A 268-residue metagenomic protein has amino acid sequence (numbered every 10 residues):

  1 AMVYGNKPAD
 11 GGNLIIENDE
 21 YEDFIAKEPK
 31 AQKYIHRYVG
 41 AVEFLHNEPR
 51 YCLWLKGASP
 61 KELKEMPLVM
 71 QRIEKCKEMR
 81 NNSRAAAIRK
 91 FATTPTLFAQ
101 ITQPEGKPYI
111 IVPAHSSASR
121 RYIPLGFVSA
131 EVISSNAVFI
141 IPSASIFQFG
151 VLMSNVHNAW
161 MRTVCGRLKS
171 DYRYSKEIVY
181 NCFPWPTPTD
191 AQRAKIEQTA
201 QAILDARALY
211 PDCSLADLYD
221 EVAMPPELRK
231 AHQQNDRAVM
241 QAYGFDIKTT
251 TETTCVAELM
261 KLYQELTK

Functional and structural regions predicted by a protein language model:
A1-Q198, E265-K268: Polybasic, glycine- and aromatic-enriched phosphate-binding surface used to engage nucleic acids
L68-C76, F91-A92, Y180-K268: Non-catalytic DNA-recognition/assembly elements of restriction-modification systems
